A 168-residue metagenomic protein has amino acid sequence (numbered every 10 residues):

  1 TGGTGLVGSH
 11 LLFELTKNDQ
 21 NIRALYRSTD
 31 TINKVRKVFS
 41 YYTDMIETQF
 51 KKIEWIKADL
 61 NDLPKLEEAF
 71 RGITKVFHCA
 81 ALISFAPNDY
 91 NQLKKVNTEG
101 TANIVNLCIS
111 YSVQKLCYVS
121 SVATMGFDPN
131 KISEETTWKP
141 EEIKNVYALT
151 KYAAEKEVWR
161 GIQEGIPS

Functional and structural regions predicted by a protein language model:
T1, L25, V76-A80, L116-V122: SDR active-site strand-loop-helix element
T1-L25: N-terminal Rossmann NAD(P)H-binding glycine-rich loop of SDR-like oxidoreductase domains
H10, E14, L107, E157: Rossmann-fold NAD(P)-dependent oxidoreductase module
N21-I22, Q114-K115, P167: Residues at the starts of beta-strands that form the adenosine-phosphate
Y26-T48: Glycine-rich phosphate-binding loop and adjoining beta1-alpha1-beta2 segment of Rossmann-like nucleotide-binding folds
S40-E99: NAD(P)H-binding glycine-rich loop region in Rossmannoid oxidoreductase-like domains and their noncatalytic homologs
Y90-N91, E99-L149: Conserved Rossmann-fold NAD(P)-dependent oxidoreductase catalytic core, especially the SDR/UDP-sugar
I143-S168: Active-site Tyr-X1-5-Lys
